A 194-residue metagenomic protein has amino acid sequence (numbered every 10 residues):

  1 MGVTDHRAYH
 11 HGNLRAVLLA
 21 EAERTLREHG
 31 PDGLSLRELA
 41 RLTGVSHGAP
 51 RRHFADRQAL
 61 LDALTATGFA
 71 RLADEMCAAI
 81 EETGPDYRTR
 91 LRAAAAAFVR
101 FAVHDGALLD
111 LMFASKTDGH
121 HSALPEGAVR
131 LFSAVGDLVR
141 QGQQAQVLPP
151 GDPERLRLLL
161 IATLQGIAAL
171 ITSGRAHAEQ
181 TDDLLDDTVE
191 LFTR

Functional and structural regions predicted by a protein language model:
M1-N13, R24: N-terminal intrinsically disordered/low-complexity leader segments
M1-V3, S133, D137-Q144, S173-R194: C-terminal peripheral helix-coil segments that are non-catalytic and often amphipathic
L14-V17, E21, T25-A59, A63: Helix-turn-helix
S35, L109-F113, H121, G151 (+1 more regions): Short, hydrophobic secondary-structure boundary micro-motifs
A63, C77-L108, L156-L160: Hydrophobic alpha-helical connector segments
A66-A73: Short, basic, alpha-helical segments at the C-terminal edge of helix-turn-helix-like DNA-binding modules
F101, D110, H120-V147, E154-L158 (+1 more regions): Amphipathic alpha-helical packing segments from all-alpha helical-bundle domains
F101-H120, A169-S173: Amphipathic alpha-helical segments used for helix-helix packing
